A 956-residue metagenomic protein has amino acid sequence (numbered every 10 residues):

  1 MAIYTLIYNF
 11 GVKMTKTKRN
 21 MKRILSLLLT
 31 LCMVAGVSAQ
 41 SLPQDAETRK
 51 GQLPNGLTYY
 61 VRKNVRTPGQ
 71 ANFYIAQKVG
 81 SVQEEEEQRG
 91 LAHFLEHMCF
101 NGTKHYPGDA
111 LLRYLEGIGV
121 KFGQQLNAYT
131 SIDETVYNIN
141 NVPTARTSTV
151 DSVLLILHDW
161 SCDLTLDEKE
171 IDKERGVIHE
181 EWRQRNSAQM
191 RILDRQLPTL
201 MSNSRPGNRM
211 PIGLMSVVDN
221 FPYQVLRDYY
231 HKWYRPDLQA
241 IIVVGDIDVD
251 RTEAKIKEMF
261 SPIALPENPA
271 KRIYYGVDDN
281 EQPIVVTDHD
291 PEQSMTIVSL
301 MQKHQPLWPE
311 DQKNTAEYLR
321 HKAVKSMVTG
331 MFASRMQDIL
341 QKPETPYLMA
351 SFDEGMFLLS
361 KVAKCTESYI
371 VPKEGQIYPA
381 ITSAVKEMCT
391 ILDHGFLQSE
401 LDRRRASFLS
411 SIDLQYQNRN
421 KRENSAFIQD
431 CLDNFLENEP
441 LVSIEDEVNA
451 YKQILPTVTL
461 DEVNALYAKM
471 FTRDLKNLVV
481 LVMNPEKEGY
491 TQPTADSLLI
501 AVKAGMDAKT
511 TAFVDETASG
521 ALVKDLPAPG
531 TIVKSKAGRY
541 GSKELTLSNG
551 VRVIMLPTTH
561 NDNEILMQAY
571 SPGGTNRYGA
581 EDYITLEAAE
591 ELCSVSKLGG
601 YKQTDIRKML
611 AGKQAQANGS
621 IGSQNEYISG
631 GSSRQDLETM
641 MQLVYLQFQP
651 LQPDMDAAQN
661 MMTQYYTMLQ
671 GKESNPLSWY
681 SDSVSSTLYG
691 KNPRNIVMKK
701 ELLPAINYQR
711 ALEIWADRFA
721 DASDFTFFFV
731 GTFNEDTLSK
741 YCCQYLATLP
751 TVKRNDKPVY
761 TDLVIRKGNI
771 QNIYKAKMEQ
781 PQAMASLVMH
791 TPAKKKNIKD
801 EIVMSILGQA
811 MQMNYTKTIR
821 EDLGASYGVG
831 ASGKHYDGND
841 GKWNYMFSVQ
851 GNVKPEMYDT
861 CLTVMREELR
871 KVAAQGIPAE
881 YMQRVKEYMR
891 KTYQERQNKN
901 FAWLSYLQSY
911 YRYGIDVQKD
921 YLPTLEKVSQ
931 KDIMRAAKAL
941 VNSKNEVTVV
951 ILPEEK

Functional and structural regions predicted by a protein language model:
A2, T15-I24, A39: Positively charged n-region of N-terminal signal peptides that target proteins for export
Y4, Y8-F10: Aromatic (phenylalanine/tyrosine) cluster motif
T17, A39-Y60, D248-A333, Q337 (+10 more regions): Proteolytic maturation boundary segments
S26-G36: Bacterial N-terminal signal peptides
Y60-R62, T67-E84, L91-A92, D109-D159 (+15 more regions): M16 family metallopeptidases and their MPP-like homologs
R89-H97, N101, G330, Y583-E591 (+1 more regions): Active-site recognition of the HExxH zinc-binding catalytic motif
C162, E170-L238, I242-V244, V249-K257 (+3 more regions): Hydrophobic, small-residue-rich alpha-helical packing segments that form membrane-like cores
V217-K257, N692, V697, L703-Y745: Internal metal/ion-chelating core segments
